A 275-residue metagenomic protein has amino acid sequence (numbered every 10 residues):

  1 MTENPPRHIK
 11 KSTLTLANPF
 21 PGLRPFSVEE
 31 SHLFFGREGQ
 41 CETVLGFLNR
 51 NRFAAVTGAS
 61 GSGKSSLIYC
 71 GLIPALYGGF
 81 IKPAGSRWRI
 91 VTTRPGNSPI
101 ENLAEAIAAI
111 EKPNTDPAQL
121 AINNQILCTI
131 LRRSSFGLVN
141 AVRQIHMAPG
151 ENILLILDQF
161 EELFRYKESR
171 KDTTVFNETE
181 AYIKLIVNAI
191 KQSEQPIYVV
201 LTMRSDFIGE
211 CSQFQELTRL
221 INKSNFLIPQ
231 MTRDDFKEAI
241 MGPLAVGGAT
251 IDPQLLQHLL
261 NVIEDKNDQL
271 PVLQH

Functional and structural regions predicted by a protein language model:
M1-H275: Amphipathic helix/helix-loop-helix segment enriched in hydrophobic residues with interspersed Lys/Arg and occasional
